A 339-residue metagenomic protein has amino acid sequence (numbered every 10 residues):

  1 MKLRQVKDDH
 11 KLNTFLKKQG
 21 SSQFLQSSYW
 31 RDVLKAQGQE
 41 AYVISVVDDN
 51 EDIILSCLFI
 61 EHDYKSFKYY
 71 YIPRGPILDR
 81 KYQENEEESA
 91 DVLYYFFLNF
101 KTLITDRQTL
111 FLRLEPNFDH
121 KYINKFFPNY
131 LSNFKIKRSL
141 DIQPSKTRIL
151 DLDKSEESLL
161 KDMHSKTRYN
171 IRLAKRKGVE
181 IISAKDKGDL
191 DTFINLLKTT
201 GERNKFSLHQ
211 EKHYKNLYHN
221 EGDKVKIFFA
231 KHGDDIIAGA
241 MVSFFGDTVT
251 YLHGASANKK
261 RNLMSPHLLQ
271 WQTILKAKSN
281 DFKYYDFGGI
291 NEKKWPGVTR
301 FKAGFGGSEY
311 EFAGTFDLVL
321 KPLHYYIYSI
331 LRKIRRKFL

Functional and structural regions predicted by a protein language model:
L3-N50, S56-S66, P116-K121, L131-N262: A conserved beta-strand-loop-helix scaffold within acyl/acetyltransferase catalytic domains
Q5, D9, D32-V33, A41 (+2 more regions): Active-site/acyl-donor-binding loops of N-acyltransferases
F67-Y82, R107-R113: Glycine-/proline-rich flexible loop or hinge segments
P73, R113-E115, L252, G288: A cross-family glycoside hydrolase active-site/sugar-binding cleft signature
P73-Q83, D153-K154, G254-L263, N291: A short, internal acetyl-CoA/4′-phosphopantetheine-binding micro-motif in the GNAT/acyltransferase core
E87-P144: Non-catalytic accessory segments adjacent to catalytic cores
D91-T105, Y214-K321, Y325-Y326: Aromatic (often tryptophan-rich) hydrophobic motifs at membrane interfaces
